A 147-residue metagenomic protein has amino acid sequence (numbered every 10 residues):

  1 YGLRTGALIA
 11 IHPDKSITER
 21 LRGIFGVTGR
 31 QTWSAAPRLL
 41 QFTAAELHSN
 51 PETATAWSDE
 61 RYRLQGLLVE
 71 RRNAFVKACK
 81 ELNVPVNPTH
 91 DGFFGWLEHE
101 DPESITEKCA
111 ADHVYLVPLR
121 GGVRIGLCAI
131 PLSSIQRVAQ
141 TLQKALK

Functional and structural regions predicted by a protein language model:
Y1-K147: PLP-dependent class I/II
